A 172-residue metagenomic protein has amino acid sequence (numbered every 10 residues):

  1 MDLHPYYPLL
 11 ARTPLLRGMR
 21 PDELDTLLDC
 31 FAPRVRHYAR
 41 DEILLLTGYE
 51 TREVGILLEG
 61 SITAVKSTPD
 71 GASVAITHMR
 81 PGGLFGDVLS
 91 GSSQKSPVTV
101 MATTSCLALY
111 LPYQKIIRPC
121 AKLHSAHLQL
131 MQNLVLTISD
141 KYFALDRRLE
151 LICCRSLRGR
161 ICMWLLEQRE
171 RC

Functional and structural regions predicted by a protein language model:
M1-R40, L89-S90: Cyclic nucleotide-binding regulatory module and flanking cytosolic helices
C30-F31, Y49-T51: Short, small/polar residue-rich loop motifs at catalytic or cofactor-binding pockets
F31, A75-V135: Cyclic-nucleotide recognition modules
A32, L58, L166-E170: Short, locally clustered residues in the helix-turn-helix/winged-helix DNA-binding domain
D41, R52-V65, P81-G82: Glycine- and acidic-residue-biased ligand/ion/polar-headgroup-sensing regions
I43-Y49: Short phosphate-coordinating micro-motif centered on Lys-Gly-acidic
I62-V74: A short beta-strand-loop-beta hairpin characteristic of the jelly-roll/cupin
T103, S125-C172: Polybasic "coupling" helices that flank or enter modular domains
